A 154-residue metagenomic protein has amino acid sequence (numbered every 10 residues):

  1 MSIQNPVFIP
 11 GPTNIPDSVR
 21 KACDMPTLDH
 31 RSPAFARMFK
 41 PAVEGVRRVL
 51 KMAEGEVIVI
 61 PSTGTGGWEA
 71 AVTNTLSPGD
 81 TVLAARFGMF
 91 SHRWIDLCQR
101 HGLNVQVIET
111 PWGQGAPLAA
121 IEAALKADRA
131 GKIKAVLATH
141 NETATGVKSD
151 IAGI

Functional and structural regions predicted by a protein language model:
Q4-I60, T65: A glycine-/small-polar-enriched, mobile loop at the entrance of the PLP active site in fold-type I
R48-M52, T73-L76, D128: Glycine-rich helix-loop-beta junction characteristic of Rossmann-like nucleotide cofactor-binding loops
G55-L83, F87, S91-I95: Conserved beta-loop-alpha segment that forms the PLP phosphate-binding cup at the N-terminus of a helix
P61, E109-Q114: Short beta->alpha junction loops
T75-G79, N104, A152-G153: A glycine- and small-aliphatic-rich helix-loop capping segment at beta-alpha/alpha-beta transitions that lines
A85, I108, A138-T139: Structural motif
R93-Q106, A119-A124: Active-site-proximal loop->helix
A116-I154: Active-site phosphate-binding strand-loop segment of PLP-dependent enzymes
